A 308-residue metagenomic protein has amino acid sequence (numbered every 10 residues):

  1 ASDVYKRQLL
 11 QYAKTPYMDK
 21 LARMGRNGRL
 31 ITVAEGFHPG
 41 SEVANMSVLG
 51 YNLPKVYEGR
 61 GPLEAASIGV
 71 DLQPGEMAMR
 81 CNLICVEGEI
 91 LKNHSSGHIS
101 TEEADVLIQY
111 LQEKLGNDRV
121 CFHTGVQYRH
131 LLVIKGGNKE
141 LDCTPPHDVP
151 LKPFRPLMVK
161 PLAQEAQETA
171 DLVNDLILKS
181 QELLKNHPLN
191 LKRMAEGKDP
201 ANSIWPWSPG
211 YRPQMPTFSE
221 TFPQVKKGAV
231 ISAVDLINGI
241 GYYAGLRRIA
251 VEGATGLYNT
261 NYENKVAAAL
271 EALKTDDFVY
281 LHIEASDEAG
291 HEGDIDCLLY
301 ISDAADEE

Functional and structural regions predicted by a protein language model:
A1, Y5, Y300-E308: Single conserved hydrophobic/aromatic residue that forms the stacking wall/gate of nucleotide- or nucleobase-binding
S2, V86-E89, G137, E284-E288: Short connector loops/turns at beta-strand edges and beta->alpha or beta->beta junctions
D3-N117, Q127, V133: Active-site nucleophile/metal-coordination loop of metallo-enzymes that catalyze phosphate/sulfate and related
A13-P16, E102-V106, D171, D175 (+4 more regions): Conserved active-site and cofactor/substrate-binding residues in soluble primary-metabolism enzymes
P16, L21, G197, D287-S302: A long, amphipathic alpha-helix that forms part of the scaffold/cap immediately adjacent to metal-dependent active
N27-L30, G116-H123, K227-G228, G245-V251: Short secondary-structure junctions
G88-N202, P206: Internal, non-catalytic "lid/hinge" segments that mediate substrate recognition, gating, inter-domain movement
S203, Y211-D296: Anion-binding catalytic surfaces of enzymes that hydrolyze or transfer phosphate/sulfate esters
